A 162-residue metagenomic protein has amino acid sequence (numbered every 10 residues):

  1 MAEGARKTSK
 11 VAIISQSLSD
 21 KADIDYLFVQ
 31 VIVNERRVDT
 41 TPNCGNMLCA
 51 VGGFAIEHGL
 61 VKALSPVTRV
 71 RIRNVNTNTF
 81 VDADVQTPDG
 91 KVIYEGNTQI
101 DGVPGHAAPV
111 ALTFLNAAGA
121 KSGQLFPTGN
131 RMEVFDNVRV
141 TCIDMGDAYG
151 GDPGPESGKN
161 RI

Functional and structural regions predicted by a protein language model:
M1-I162: A glycine-rich beta-to-alpha transition motif near the start of alpha/beta enzyme domains, typified by
